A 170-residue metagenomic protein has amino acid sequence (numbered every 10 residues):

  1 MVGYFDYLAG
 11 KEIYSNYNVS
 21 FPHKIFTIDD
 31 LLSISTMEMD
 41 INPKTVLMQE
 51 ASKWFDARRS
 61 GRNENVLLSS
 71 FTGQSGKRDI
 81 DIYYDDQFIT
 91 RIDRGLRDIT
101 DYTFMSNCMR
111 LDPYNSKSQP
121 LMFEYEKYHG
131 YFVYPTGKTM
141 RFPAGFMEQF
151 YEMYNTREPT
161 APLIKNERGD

Functional and structural regions predicted by a protein language model:
M1-M37: Conserved P-loop
G3-Y4, T27, E38, N107 (+2 more regions): Serine/threonine-rich low-complexity intrinsically disordered regions
Y14, T45-Q49, Y83: Structural motif
N16-N18, N42, N63-N65, N107 (+3 more regions): Detector for Asparagine
P22-R78: Conserved nucleotide-sensing/catalytic segment adjacent to the nucleotide-binding pocket in NTP-handling enzymes
K53-K138: Replace "adjacent to P-loop NTPase cores in ATP/GTP-dependent enzymes" with "adjacent to NTP-binding cores
K117-D170: A conserved mid-domain beta-alpha-beta active-site/ligand-binding segment of alpha/beta enzyme cores
